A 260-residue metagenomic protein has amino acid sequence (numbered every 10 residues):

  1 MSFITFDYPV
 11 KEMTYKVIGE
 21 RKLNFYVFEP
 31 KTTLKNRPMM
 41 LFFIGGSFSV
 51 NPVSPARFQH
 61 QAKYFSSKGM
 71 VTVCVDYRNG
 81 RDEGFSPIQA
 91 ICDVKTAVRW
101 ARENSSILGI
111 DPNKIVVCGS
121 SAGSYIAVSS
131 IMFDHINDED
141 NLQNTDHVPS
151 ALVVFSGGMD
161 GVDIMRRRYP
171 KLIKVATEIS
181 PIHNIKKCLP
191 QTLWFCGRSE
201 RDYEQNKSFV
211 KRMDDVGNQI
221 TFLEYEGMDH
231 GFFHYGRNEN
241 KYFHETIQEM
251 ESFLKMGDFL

Functional and structural regions predicted by a protein language model:
M1-K35: N-terminal cap/lid segment of alpha/beta-hydrolase-fold proteins
Y26, V210, D214-L260: C-terminal catalytic histidine-bearing segment of alpha/beta-hydrolase fold enzymes
T33-R37, G45-G84, Y125, D202-Y203: Short substrate-entry loop that stabilizes the transition state in hydrolases
V53-F58, V73-P112, N238-F243: Catalytic nucleophile-loop/oxyanion-hole region of alpha/beta-hydrolase and closely related hydrolase-like folds
T96-R167, A176-T177: Primarily recognizes the serine-hydrolase "nucleophile elbow" in alpha/beta-hydrolase and SGNH/GDSL folds
G161, R198-Y203: Acidic catalytic loop of the alpha/beta-hydrolase fold
P190, Y203-D215: Short alpha-helix in the alpha/beta-hydrolase fold that links the catalytic acid
L193-C196: Short beta-strand/loop motif that positions the catalytic acidic residue of the alpha/beta-hydrolase fold
